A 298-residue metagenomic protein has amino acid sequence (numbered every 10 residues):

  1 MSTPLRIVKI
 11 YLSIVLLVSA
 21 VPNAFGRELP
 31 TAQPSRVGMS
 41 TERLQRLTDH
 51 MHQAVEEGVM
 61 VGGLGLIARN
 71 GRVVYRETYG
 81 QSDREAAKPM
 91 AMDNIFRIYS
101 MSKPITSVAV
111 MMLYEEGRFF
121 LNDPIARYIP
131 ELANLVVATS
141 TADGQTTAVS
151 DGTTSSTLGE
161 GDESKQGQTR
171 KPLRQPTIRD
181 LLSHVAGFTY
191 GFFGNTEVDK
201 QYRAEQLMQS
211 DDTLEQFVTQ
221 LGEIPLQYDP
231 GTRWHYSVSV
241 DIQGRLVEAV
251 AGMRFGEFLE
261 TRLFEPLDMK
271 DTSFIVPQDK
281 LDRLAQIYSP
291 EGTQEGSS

Functional and structural regions predicted by a protein language model:
M1-I7: N-terminal secretory signal peptides that target proteins for export/translocation
K9-N23: Bacterial N-terminal signal peptides
R27-I98, F120, N134-D143: Short, conserved catalytic-motif segment at the N-terminal edge
V37-L44, E57-V61, I95-S102, R118 (+6 more regions): Solvent-exposed, acidic/flexible segments
D83, P130-S298: Short, surface-exposed loop or secondary-structure junction motifs that flank catalytic or metal-binding residues
P104-R118: Hydrophobic or amphipathic alpha-helical targeting/insertion segments
I125: Acidic-enriched catalytic cores of C-N bond-cleaving enzymes acting on peptides and small amides
